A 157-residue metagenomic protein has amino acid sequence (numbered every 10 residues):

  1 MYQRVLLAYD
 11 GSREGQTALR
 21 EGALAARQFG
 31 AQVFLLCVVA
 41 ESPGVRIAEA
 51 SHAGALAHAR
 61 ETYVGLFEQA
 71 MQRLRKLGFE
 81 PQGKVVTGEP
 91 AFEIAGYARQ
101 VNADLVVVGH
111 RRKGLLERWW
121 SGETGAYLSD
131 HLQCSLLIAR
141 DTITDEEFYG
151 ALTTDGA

Functional and structural regions predicted by a protein language model:
M1-A53, H131, G156-A157: Small/aliphatic-rich secondary-structure junction motif
A31-Q32, F79, A103, C134: Short glycine/serine/threonine/alanine-rich loop segments
F34, Q82, L137: Conserved beta-strand positions in the Rossmann-like core of class I SAM-dependent methyltransferases
C37-V38, G109-R111, R140-D141: Short secondary-structure boundary segments
H52-G65: A short acidic, glycine-rich active-site loop that binds or catalyzes chemistry on phosphate/adenosine moieties
Q72-V106, I143-A157: Structural beta-alpha unit
V108-H131, D145-Y149: Glycine-rich, Arg-bearing micro-motifs that act as flexible, cationic patches
C134-D145: Short, flexible loop segments at boundaries between secondary-structure elements
